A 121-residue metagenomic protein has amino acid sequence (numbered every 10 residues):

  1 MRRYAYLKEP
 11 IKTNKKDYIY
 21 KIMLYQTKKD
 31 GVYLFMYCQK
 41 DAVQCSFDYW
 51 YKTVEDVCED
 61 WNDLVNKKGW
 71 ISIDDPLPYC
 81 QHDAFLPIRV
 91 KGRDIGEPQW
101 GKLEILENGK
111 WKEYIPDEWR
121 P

Functional and structural regions predicted by a protein language model:
M1-I19: Short, extreme N-terminal segment that most often corresponds to the first beta-strand
T13, Q39-K40, E59: Generic structural signal for short, flexible, solvent-exposed coil/loop and linker residues
T13, T27-K28, S72: Acidic surface patches and DE-rich sequence motifs
K15-K16, D30, G109: Intrinsic-disorder/low-complexity loop/linker signature
I19-C45: Short aromatic-glycine-(Arg/Gly/Cys) micro-motifs in beta-strand/loop hairpins
F47-P121: Mixed-charge, Lys/Arg-enriched low-complexity segments
